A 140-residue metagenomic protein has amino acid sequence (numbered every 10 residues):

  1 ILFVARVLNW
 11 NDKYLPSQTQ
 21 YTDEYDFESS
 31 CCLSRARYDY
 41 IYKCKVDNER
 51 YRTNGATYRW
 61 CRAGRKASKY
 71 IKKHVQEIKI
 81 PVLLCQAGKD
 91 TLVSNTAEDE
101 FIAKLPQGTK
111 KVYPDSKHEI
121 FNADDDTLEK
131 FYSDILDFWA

Functional and structural regions predicted by a protein language model:
I1-R52: Alpha/beta-hydrolase-fold enzymes
R52, D90, T127: Glycine-/small-residue-rich active-site loops that bind phosphorylated ligands and cofactors
R52-H74: Active-site nucleophile elbow and catalytic-triad environment of alpha/beta-hydrolase enzymes
I78, L84-Q86, D90: Short beta-strand/loop motif that positions the catalytic acidic residue of the alpha/beta-hydrolase fold
I80, S94-A103: Short alpha-helix in the alpha/beta-hydrolase fold that links the catalytic acid
V93-S94, D125: Short glycine/threonine-rich loop-to-helix capping motif typified by GTGT followed within a few residues by an Asp-Pro
G108-A140: Catalytic active-site module of serine/aspartate enzymes centered on a nucleophile-bearing elbow/loop
